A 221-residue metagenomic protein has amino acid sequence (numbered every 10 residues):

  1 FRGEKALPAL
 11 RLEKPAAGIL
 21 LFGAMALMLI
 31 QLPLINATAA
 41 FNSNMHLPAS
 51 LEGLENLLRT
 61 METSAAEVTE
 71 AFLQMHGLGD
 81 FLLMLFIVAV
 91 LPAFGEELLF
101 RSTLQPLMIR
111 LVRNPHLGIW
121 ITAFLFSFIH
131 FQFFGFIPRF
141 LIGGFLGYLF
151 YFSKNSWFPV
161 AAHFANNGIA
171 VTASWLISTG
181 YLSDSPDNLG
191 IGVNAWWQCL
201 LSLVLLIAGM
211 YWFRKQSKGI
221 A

Functional and structural regions predicted by a protein language model:
F1-G3, D80-M108, L205-Q216: Transmembrane alpha-helical segments in integral membrane proteins
L7-L91: Juxtamembrane helix-loop-helix connectors linking adjacent transmembrane helices in multi-pass membrane enzymes
G18-A26, L82-F86, H116-I121, F136-I137 (+2 more regions): Hydrophobic alpha-helical transmembrane segments
L32-L47, E96-L104, Q132, P138: Transmembrane alpha-helix/helix-exit interface in multi-pass inner-membrane proteins
V88, P92, P115-H130: Small-polar-interrupted transmembrane alpha-helices in polytopic inner-membrane proteins
G95-I121, Y151-K154: Membrane-interface helix/loop boundary segments of multi-pass membrane proteins
S127-F131, G135-L189: Functionally important transmembrane alpha-helices
F164-A221: C-terminal membrane module of polytopic membrane proteins
